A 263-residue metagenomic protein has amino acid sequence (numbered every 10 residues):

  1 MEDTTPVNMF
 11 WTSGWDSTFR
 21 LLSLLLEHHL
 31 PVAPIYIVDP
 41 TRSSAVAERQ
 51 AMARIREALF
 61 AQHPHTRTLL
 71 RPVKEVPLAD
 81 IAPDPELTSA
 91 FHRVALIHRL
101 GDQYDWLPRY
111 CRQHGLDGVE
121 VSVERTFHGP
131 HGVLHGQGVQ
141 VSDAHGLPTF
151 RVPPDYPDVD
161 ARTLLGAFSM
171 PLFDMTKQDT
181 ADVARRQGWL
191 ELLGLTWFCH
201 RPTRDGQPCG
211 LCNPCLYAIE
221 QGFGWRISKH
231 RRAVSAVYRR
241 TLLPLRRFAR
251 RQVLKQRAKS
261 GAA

Functional and structural regions predicted by a protein language model:
M1-A263: Nucleotide-activated chemistry modules centered on ATP-dependent adenylation/adenylyltransferase
